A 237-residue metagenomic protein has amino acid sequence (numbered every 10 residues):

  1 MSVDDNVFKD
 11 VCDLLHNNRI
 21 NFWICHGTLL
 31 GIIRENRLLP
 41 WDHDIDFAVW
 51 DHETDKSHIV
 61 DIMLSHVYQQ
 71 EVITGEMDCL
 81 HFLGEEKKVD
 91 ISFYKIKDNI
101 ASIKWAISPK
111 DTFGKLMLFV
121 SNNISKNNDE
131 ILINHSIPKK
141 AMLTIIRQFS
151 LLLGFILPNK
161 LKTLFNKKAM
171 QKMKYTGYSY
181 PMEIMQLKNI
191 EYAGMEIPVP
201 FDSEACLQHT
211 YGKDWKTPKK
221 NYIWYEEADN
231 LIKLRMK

Functional and structural regions predicted by a protein language model:
M1-C12, H16, V60-N123, I133 (+2 more regions): Conserved catalytic core of two-metal-ion nucleotidyltransferases
C12-I45: Active-site nucleotide-donor binding segment shared across nucleotidyl transfer reactions
F22, I32, S121-K139: Short N-terminal helix-initiation segments at or just after the protein's N-terminus
W23, W41, D214-W215, W224: Tryptophan-centered motif/residue detector
L30, D55, K97-N99: Surface-exposed, flexible loop/turn segments at secondary-structure boundaries
G31, A48-W50, P198: General alpha-helical segment detector with a strong preference for membrane-spanning helices and helix-boundary regions
N36-H58, G194: Catalytic metal-binding acidic patch
